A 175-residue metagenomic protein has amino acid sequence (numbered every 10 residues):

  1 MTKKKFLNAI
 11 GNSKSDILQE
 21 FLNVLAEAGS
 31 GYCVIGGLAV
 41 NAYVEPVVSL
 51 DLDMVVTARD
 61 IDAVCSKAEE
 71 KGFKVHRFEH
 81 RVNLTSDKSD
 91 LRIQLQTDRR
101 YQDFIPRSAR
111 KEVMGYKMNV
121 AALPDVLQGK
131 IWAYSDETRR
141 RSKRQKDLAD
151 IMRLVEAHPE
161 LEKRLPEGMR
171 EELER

Functional and structural regions predicted by a protein language model:
M1-R175: Compositionally biased terminal segments of proteins
